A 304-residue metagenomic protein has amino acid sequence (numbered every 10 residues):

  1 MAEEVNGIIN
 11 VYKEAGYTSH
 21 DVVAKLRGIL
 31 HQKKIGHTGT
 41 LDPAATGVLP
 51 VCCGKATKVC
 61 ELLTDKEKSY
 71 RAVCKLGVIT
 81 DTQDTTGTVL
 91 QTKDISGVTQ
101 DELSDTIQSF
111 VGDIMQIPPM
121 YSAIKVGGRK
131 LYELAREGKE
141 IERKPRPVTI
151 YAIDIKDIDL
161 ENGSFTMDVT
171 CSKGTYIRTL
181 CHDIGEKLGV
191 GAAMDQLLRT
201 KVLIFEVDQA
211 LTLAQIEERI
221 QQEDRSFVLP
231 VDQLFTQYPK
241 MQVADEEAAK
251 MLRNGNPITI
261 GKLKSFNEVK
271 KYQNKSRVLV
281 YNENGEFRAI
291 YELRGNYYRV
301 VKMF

Functional and structural regions predicted by a protein language model:
M1-E14, H20-H37, L41, A45 (+3 more regions): Accessory RNA 3′-end/elbow-binding domains used by RNA modification enzymes
M1-S172, D183-L211: Catalytic cores of RNA-modifying enzymes
